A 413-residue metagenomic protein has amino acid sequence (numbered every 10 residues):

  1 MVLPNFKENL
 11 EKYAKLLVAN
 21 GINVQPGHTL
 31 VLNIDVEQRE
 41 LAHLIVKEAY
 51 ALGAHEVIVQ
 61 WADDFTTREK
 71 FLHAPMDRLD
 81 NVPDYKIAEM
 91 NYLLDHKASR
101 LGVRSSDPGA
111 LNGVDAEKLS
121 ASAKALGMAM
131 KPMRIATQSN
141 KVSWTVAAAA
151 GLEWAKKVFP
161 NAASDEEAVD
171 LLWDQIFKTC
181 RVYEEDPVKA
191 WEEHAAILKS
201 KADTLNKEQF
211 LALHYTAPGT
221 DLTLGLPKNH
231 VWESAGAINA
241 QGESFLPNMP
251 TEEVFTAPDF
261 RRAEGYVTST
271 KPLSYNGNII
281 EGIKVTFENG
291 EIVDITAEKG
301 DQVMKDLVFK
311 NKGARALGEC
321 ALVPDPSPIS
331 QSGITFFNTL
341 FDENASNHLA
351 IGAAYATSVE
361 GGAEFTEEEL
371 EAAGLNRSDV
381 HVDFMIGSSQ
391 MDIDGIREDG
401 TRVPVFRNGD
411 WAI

Functional and structural regions predicted by a protein language model:
M1-E264, G395, T401-V403, W411-I413: Active-site bordering "gate/hinge" segments that shape substrate access to catalytic or cofactor-binding pockets
K15, N206-E208, N276-I279, G313 (+2 more regions): Short solvent-exposed loop/turn micro-motifs enriched in small/polar/acidic residues
M130-P132, L198-S200, Q209-L211, T251-V254 (+4 more regions): Glycine-rich, charged/polar anion/phosphate-binding loops that engage phosphate groups from diverse ligands
G225, I295-T296, F406: Short linear motifs in exposed loops
T256-K312: Long, well-ordered mid-to-C-terminal structural blocks that present hydrophobic/aromatic surfaces
R262-E264, I280-G282, N289-I292, R315-E319 (+3 more regions): Active-site lining segments that contact anionic ligands and/or coordinate catalytic metals
D294-A363: Dual-mode signal for accessory low-complexity, basic/Gly-rich regions
E368-I413: Extended hydrophobic packing segments that form well-structured cores
